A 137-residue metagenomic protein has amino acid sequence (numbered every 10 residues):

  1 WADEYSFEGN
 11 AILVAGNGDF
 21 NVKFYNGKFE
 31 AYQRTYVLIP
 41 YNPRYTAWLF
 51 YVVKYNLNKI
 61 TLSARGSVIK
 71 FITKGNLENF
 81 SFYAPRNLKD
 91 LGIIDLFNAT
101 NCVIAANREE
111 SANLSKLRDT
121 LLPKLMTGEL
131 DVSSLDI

Functional and structural regions predicted by a protein language model:
W1-P85, D136-I137: DNA target-recognition domains and sequence-specific DNA-contacting regions of bacterial/archaeal
P43-R44, K59, S63, N79-I137: Amphipathic alpha-helical coiled-coil/heptad-repeat segments
